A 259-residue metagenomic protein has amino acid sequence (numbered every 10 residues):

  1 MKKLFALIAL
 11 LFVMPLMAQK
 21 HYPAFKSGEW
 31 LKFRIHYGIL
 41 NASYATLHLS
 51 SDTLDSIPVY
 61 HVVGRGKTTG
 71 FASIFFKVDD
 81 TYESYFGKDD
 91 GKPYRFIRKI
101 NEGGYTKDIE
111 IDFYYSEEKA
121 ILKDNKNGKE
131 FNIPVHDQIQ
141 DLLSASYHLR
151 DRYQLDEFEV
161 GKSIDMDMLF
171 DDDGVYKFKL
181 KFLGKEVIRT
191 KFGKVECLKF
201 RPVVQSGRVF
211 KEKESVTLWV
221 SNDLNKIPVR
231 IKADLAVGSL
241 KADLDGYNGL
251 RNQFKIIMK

Functional and structural regions predicted by a protein language model:
L4-V13: Sec-dependent N-terminal signal peptides
M14-A18: Sec/Tat signal peptide C-region and signal peptidase I cleavage site
Q19-Y115, L155-K259: Acidic, serine/threonine-rich low-complexity disordered tracts
I109-Q154: Hydrophobic, well-structured mid-protein blocks that either form specific transmembrane helices
